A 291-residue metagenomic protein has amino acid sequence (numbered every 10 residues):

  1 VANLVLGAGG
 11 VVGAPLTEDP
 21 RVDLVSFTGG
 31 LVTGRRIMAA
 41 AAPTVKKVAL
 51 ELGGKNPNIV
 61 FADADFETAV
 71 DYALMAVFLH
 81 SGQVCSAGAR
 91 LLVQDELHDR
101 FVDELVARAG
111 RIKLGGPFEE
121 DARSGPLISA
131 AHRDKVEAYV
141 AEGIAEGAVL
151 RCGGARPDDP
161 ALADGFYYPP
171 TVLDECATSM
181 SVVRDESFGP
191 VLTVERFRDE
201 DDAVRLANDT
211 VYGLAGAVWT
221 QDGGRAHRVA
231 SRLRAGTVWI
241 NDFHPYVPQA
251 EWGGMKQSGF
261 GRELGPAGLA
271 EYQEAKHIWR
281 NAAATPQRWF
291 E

Functional and structural regions predicted by a protein language model:
N3-D23: A structured beta-alpha segment of the ubiquitous adenosine-cofactor-binding alpha/beta core
V5-A8, T28, A76, T220 (+2 more regions): Conserved residues at the C-terminal ends of beta-strands
V5-L6, F27, I59, L91 (+3 more regions): Active-site-adjacent beta-strand anchor residues
G9-V12, G54, R198-E200: Short helix-initiation/N-cap motifs at beta->coil->alpha
G10-V12, L31-T33, P43, G224-R225 (+1 more regions): Short alpha-helical
T17, R36-A40, E104, A230-S231 (+1 more regions): Short amphipathic alpha-helical segments
R21-V22, I59, K113, V140 (+1 more regions): Conserved C-terminal structural/oligomerization subdomain of aldehyde/semialdehyde dehydrogenase
L24, V32-A177, I240, Q287-W289: ALDH superfamily catalytic-core signature
